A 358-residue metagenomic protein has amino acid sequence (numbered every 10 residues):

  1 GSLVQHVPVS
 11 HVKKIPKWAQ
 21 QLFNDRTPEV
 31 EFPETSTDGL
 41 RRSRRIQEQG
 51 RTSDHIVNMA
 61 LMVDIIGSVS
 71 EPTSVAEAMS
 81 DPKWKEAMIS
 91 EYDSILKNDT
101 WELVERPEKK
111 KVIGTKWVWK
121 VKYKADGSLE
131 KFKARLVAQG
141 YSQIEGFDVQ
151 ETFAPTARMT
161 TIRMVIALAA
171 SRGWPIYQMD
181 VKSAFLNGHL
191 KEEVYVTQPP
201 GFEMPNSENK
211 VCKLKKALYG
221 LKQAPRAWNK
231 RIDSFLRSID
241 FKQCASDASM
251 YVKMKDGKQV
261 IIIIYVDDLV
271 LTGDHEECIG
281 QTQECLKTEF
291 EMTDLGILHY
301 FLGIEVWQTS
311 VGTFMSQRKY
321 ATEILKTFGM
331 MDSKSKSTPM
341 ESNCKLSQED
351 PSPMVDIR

Functional and structural regions predicted by a protein language model:
G1: Short basic/aromatic-enriched segments
V4-R358: Long, low-complexity, charge-biased intrinsically disordered regions
